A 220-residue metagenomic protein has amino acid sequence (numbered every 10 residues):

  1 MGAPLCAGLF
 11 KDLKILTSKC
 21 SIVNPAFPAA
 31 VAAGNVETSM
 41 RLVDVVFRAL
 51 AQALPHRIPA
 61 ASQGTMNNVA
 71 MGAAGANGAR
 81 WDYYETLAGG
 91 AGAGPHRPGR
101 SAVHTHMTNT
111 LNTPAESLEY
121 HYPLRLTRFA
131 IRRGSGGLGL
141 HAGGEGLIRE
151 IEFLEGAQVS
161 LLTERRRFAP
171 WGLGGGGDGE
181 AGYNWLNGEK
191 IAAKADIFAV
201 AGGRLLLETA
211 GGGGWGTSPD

Functional and structural regions predicted by a protein language model:
M1-D220: Glycine/proline-enriched, intrinsically flexible loops and inter-domain linkers
